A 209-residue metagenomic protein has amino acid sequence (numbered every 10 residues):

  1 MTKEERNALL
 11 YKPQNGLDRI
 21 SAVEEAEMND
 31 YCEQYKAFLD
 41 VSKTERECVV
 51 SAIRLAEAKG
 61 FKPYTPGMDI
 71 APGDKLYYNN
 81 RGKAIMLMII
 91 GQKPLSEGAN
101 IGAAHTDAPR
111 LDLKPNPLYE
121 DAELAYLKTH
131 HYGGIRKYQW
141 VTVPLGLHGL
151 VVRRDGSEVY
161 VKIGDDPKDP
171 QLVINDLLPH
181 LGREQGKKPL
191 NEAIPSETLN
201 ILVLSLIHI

Functional and structural regions predicted by a protein language model:
E4-E45: N-terminal capping segment at the start of a domain
Q34-P66: Alpha/propeptide regions of enzymes that mature by internal proteolysis
P63-L113: Acidic/His- and Gly-rich active-site-bordering loop/insert found across diverse amide/peptide-bond hydrolases
L95-R183: A generic, well-ordered mixed alpha/beta core segment in the N-terminal half of proteins
I207-I209: Conserved small/polar residues in nucleotide/adenosyl-binding loops
